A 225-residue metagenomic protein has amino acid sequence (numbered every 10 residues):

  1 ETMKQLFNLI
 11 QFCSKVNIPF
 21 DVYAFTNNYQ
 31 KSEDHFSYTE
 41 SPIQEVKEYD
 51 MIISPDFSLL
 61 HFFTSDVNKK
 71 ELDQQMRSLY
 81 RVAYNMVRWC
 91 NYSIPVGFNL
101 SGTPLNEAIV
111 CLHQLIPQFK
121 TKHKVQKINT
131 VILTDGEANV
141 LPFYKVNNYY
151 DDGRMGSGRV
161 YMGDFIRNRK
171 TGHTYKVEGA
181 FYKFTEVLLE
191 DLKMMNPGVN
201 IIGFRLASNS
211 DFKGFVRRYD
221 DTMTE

Functional and structural regions predicted by a protein language model:
E1-E225: Acidic, glycine-rich A-domain
